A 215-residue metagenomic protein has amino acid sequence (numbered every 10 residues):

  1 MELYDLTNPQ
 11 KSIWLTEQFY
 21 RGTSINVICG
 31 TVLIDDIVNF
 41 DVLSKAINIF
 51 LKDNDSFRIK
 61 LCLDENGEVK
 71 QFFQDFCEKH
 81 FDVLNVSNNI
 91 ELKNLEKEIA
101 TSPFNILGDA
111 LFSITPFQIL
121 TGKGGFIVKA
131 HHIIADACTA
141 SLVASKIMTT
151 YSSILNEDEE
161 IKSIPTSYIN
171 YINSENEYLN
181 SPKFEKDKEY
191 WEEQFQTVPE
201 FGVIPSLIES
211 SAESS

Functional and structural regions predicted by a protein language model:
M1-R21, S44-I90, L95, A110 (+3 more regions): Short amphipathic alpha-helices and their capping loops
L3-D5, P9, F117-I169: Active-site-proximal acidic secondary-structure segment that organizes catalysis
I25-V27, D109, K123: A general secondary-structure signal for short beta-strands and their flanking turns/coil in non-transmembrane regions
N26-V32, K79-D82, H131: Short amphipathic alpha-helical segments
C29-L33, L142, Y190: Conserved hydrophobic/aromatic beta-strand scaffold that supports enzyme active sites
D35-R58, V128-S145: Acyl activation and transfer enzymes in specialized metabolism, enriched for ANL adenylate-forming modules
R58, I99-I106: Short catalytic/binding micro-motifs of nucleotide second-messenger systems
